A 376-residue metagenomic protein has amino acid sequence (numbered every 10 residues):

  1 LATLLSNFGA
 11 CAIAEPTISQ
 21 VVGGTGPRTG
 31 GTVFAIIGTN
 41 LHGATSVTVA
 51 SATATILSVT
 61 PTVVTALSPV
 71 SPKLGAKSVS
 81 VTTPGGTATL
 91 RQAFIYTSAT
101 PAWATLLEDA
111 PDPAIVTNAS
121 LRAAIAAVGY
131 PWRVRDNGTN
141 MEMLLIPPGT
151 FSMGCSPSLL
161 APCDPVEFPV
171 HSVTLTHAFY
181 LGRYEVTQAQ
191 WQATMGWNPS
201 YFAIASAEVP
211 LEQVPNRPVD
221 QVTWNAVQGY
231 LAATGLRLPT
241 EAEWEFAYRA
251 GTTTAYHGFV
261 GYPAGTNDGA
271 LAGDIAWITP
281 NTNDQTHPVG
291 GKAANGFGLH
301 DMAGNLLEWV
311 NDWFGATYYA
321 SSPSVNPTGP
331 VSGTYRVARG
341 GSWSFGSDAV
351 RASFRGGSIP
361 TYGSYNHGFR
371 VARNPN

Functional and structural regions predicted by a protein language model:
L1-A14, A203-V209: Cellulosome-associated attachment modules in secreted, modular CAZymes
A12-S46, G86-A99: Beta-strand/beta-sandwich contexts
V70-G75: Surface-exposed, short loops/turns at beta-strand junctions within beta-sandwich domains
V81-T83: Conserved structural position at the C-terminal beta-strand of extracellular beta-sandwich adhesion modules
P101-P147: GGW-centered surface loops in extracellular recognition modules
W103-I115, T150-D268, A272, D312-Y319 (+1 more regions): Active-site microenvironments of metalloenzymes and redox enzymes
L159, C163-V173, V260-Y262, Q285 (+1 more regions): Surface-exposed recognition segments
H177, G269-A303, G329-S332, G356-T361: Short, well-ordered junction/capping motifs at the entry into regular secondary structure
